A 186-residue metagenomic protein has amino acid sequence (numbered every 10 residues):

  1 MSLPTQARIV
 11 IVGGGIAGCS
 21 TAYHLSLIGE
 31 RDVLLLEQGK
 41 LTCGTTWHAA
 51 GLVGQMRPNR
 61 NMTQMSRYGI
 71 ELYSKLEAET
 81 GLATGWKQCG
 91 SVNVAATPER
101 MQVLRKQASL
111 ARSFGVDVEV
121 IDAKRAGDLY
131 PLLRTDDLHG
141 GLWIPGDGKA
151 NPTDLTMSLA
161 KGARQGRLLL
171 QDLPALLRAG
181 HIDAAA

Functional and structural regions predicted by a protein language model:
M1-P4, L27, W86: Short, flexible hinge/linker loops that cap or flank conserved catalytic cores
L3-A17, L34: Beta1/beta-strand and adjacent pyrophosphate-binding region of the FAD-binding site in flavoprotein oxidoreductases
A22, S26, G162: Gly/Ala-rich phosphate-binding loop of Rossmann-like dinucleotide-binding domains, activating on the conserved
S26-W47: Glycine-rich FAD pyrophosphate-binding loop
E37, D122-A123, D172-P174: Short loop/edge segments at beta-strand edges and connector loops that shape dinucleotide/nucleotide cofactor-binding
G51-L129: Dinucleotide-binding Rossmann-like beta1-alpha1 core, especially the glycine-rich loop that anchors the ADP
E99, Y130-L138, G180-A186: A short, glycine/Asx- and small/polar-enriched loop/turn that sits immediately N-terminal to a beta-strand
W143-A186: Helical element adjacent to the flavin cofactor pocket in flavoenzyme catalytic cores
